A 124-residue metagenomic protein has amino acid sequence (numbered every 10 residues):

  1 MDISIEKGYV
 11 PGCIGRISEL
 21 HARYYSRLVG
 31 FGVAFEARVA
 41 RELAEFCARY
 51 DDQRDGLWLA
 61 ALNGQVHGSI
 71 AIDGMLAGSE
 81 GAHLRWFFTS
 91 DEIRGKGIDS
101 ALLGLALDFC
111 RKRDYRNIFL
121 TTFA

Functional and structural regions predicted by a protein language model:
I3-E92, S100-F109, R113: Acetyl-CoA-dependent GNAT
R94, F119-A124: Conserved beta-strand-loop-alpha-helix junction that forms the acyl-donor binding cleft
G97: Conserved G/P- and acidic residue-centered "switch" motifs that form tight phosphate/ATP-binding loops in soluble
R116: Short acidic/polar active-site loop segments enriched in Thr and Asp
